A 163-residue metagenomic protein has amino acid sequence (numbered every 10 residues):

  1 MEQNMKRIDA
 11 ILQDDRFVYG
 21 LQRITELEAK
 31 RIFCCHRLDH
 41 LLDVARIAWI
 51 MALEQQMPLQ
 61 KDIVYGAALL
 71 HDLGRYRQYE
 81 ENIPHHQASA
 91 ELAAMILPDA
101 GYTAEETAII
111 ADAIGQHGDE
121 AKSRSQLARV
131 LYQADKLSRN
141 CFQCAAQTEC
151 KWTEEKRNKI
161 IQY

Functional and structural regions predicted by a protein language model:
M1-Y163: Metal-dependent phosphohydrolase cores
